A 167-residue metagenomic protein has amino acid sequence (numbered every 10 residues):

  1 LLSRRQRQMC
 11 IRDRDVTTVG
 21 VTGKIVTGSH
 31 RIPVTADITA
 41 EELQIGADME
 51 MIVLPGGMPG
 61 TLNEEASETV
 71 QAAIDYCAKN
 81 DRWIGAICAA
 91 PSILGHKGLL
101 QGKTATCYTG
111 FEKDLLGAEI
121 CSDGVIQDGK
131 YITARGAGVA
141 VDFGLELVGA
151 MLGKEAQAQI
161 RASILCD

Functional and structural regions predicted by a protein language model:
L1-I11: Single conserved hydrophobic/aromatic residue that forms the stacking wall/gate of nucleotide- or nucleobase-binding
L2-R4, V26, E155: Generic structural microfeature
R5, T27-H30, E64: Short, glycine/acidic-enriched capping/hinge loops at junctions between secondary-structure elements
R12-V21, D37-D167: Active-site-adjacent pocket-lining segments in enzyme domains
K24-D37: A cross-family phosphate/adenosyl-ligand binding-site feature
